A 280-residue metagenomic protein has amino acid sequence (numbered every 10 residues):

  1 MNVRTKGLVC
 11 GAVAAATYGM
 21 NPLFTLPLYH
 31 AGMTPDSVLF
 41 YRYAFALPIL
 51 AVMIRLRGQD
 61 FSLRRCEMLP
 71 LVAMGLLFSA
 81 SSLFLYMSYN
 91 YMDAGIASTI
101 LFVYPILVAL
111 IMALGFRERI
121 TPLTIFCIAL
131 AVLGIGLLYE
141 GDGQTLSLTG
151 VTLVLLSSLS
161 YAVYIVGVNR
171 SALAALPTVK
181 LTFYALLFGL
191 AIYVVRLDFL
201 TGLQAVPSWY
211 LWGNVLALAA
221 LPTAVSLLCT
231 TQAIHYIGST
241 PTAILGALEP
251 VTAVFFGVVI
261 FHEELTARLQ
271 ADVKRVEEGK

Functional and structural regions predicted by a protein language model:
M1-A16, L47-A73, Y86, L114-I125 (+7 more regions): Membrane-interface interhelical linkers
M1-S37, Y41, A80, F84 (+1 more regions): Glycine-/small-residue-enriched transmembrane alpha-helix faces in small-molecule transporters and effluxers
V9, V13, F40-F45, A73-L76 (+8 more regions): Hydrophobic residues within alpha-helical transmembrane segments of multi-pass solute transporters/permease subunits
A15, Y41, A97-V103, G167-L190 (+1 more regions): Helix-helix packing/entry segments at the starts of transmembrane helices
G19, L23, G75, S79 (+7 more regions): Hydrophobic/small/kink-forming positions within alpha-helical transmembrane segments of polytopic membrane proteins
P27, A31, R55, M87 (+8 more regions): Membrane-interface helix caps of multi-pass small-molecule transporters
S37-P48, L77-F78, L85-R117, T124 (+2 more regions): Specific alpha-helical transmembrane segments that line the substrate/conduction pathway and gating interfaces
L50, V72, I111, I120-E140 (+5 more regions): Hydrophobic transmembrane alpha-helices of multi-pass small-molecule transport proteins
